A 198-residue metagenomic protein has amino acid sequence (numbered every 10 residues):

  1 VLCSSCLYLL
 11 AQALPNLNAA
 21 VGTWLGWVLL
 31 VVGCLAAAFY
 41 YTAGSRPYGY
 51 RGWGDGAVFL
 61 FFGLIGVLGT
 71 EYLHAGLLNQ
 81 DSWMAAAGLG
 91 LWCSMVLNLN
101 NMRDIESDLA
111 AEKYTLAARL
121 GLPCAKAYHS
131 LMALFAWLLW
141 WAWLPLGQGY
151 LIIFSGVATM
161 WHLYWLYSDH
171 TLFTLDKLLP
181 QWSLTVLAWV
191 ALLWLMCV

Functional and structural regions predicted by a protein language model:
V1, A37-F62, I105-S130, L163-L195: Interhelical loop and helix-boundary elements at the membrane-water interface of polytopic inner-membrane proteins
V1-G22, Y114-Q148: Multi-pass membrane catalytic core of lipid/isoprenoid biosynthesis enzymes
V1-L77: Intramembrane alpha-helical segments
L2, W27-C34, A85, H129-M132 (+2 more regions): Hydrophobic alpha-helical transmembrane segments of polytopic
V21-V32, A85-G88, Q148-S155: Structural signature of hydrophobic alpha-helical transmembrane segments
V32-S45, L64, L68-G69, A87-M102 (+1 more regions): Transmembrane alpha-helical segments that form the membrane-embedded catalytic/substrate-channel core of multi-pass
A57-I105, P123-K126: Functional transmembrane core segments of multi-pass inner-membrane proteins
I65-L77, L138, V186-V198: Hydrophobic alpha-helical transmembrane segments in multi-pass integral membrane proteins
